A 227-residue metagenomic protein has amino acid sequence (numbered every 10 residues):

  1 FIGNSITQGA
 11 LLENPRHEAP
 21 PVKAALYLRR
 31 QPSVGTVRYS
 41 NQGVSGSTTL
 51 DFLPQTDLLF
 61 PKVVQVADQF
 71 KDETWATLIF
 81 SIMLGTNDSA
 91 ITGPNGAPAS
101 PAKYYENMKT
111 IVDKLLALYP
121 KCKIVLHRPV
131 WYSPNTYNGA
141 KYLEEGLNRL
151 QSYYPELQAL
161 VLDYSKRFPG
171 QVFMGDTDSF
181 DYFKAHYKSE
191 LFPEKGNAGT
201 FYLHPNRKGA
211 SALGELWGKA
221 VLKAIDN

Functional and structural regions predicted by a protein language model:
F1, A19, K23-Y27, A99 (+5 more regions): Extracytoplasmic/secreted proteins, especially bacterial periplasmic and envelope-associated proteins
I2-G3, Q42, H127: Short hydrophobic segments within beta-strands
I6-E106: Conserved SGNH/GDSL esterase-like catalytic core that processes O-acyl groups on lipids and polysaccharides
L28-S33, I111-V125, Y153-G175: A structural motif corresponding to the C-terminal end of an alpha-helix and its immediate exit/capping segment
P54-L58, E144, K166, Q171-D176 (+1 more regions): Surface-exposed intrinsically disordered loops and tails
M83-N87, D113-S152: Active-site segments of SGNH/GDSL-like serine hydrolases that catalyze O-acetyl group transfer/hydrolysis on lipids
Y132-D178, R207-A210: Substrate-gating cap/lid alpha-helix
E194-N227: Histidine-centered active-site loop/cap adjacent to the catalytic His in serine esterases/O-acetyl transfer systems
